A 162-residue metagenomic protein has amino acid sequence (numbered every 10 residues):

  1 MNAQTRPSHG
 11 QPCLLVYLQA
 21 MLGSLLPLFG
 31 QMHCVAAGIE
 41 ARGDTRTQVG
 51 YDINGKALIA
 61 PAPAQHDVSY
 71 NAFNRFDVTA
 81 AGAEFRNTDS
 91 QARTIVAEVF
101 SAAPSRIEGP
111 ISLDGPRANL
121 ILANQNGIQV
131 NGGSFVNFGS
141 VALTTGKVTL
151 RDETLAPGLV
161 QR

Functional and structural regions predicted by a protein language model:
N2-Q4, L15-R162: Solvent-exposed adhesion/ligand-recognition segments of exported proteins
P7-G10: N-terminal low-complexity tails
